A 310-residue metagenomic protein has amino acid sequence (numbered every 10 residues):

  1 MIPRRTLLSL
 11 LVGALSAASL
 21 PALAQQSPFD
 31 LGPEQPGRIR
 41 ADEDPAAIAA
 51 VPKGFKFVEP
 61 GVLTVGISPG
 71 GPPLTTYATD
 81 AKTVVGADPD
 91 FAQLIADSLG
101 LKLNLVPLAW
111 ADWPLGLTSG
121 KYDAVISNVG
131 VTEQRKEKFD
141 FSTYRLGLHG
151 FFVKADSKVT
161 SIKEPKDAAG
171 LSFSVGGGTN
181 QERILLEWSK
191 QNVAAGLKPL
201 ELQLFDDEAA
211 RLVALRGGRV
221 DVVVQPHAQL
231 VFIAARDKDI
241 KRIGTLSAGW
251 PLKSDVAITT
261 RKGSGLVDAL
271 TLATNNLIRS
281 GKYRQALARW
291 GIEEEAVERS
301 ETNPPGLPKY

Functional and structural regions predicted by a protein language model:
R4-L8: N-terminal export leaders
D30-A47, N180-A195, R242, N275-Y310: Ligand-binding clefts/hinges and TM-proximal coupling segments of bilobed small-molecule sensing domains
D30-N128, R289: Extracytoplasmic small-molecule ligand-binding "clamshell" domains of the periplasmic binding protein/Venus flytrap
A78-T79, Q93-L99, Q181-L204, A234-K238: Ligand-binding cleft/hinge of the Venus flytrap
L94-S98, V106-P107, A111-A124, K138-F139 (+3 more regions): Short helices/loops that flank or line small-molecule/ion binding pockets
D112-L115, V129-K136, I184-V193, G217-L252: A ligand-binding cleft/hinge motif common to bilobed small-molecule-binding domains
L146-V153, A235-L272, I292-Y310: Periplasmic-binding protein-like
A155-F173: Flexible hinge/capping segments at coil-to-helix
